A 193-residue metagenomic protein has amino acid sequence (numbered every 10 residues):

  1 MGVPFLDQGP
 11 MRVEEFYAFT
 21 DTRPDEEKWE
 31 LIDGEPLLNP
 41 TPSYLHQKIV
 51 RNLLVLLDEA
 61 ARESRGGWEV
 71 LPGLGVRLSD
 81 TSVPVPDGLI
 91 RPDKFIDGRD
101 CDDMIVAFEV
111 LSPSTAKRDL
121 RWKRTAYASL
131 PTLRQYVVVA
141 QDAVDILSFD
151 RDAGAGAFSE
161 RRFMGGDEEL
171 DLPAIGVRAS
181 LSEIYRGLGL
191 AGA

Functional and structural regions predicted by a protein language model:
M1-A193: Gly/Pro/Ser/Thr-rich low-complexity, intrinsically disordered segments predominantly at protein N-termini
